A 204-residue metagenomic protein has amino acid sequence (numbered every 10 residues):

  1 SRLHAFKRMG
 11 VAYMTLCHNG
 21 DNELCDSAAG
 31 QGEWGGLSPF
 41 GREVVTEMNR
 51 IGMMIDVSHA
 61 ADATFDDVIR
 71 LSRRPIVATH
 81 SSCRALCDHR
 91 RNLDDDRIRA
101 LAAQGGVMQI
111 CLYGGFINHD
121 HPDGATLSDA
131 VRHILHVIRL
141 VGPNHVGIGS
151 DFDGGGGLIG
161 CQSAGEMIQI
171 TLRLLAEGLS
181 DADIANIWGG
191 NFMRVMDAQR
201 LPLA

Functional and structural regions predicted by a protein language model:
S1-C111, G115-N118, V131, L135-I138 (+5 more regions): Extended, charged catalytic domains and RNA/DNA-binding interfaces, predominantly in divalent-metal-using enzymes
P39, G124, S128, C161-G165: Soluble non-cytosolic domains of exported or imported proteins
V77, G147-I148, A185-G189: Beta-strand segments within the central parallel beta-sheet cores of soluble alpha/beta enzyme folds
C83, G154, R194: Active-site micro-motifs of SAM-dependent methyltransferase domains
D88-R90, H121-D123, L158-Q162: Short, solvent-exposed loop/turn segments at secondary-structure boundaries
C111-L112, V141-A164: Short acidic/histidine-rich active-site segments
Q162-A204: Mid-to-C-terminal alpha-helical segments outside catalytic/metal-binding sites
